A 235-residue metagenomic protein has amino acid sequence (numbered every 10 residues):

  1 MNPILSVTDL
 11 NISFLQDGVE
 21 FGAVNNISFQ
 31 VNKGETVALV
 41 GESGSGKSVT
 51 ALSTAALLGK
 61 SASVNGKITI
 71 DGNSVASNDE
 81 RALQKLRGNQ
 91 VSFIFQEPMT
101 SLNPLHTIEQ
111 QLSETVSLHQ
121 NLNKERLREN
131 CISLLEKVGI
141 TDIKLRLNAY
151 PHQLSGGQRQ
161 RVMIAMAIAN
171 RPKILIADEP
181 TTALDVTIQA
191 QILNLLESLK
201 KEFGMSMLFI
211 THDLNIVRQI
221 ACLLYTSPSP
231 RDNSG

Functional and structural regions predicted by a protein language model:
S63-S74: Conserved ABC transporter NBD signature motif
R126-L145: Conserved ABC ATPase "signature" region
A149-L154, Q158: Conserved ABC ATPase signature
A169-K173: A short, proline-enriched helix->beta-strand linker immediately N-terminal to the Walker B motif in ABC-type P-loop
A190-F203, N215: Helical segment within the ABC ATPase nucleotide-binding domain
Y225-G235: Single conserved hydrophobic/aromatic residue that forms the stacking wall/gate of nucleotide- or nucleobase-binding
